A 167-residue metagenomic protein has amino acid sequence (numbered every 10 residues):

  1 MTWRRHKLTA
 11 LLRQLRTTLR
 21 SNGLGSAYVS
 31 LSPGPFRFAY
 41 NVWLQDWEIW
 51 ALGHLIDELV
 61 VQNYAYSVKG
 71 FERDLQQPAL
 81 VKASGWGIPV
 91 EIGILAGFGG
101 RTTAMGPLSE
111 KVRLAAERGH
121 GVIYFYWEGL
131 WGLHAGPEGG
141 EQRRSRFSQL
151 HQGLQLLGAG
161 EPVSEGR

Functional and structural regions predicted by a protein language model:
M1-R101: Glycoside hydrolase catalytic-domain groove-lining segments
L55-R73, P78-G166: Substrate-binding cleft of secreted/luminal carbohydrate-active enzymes
